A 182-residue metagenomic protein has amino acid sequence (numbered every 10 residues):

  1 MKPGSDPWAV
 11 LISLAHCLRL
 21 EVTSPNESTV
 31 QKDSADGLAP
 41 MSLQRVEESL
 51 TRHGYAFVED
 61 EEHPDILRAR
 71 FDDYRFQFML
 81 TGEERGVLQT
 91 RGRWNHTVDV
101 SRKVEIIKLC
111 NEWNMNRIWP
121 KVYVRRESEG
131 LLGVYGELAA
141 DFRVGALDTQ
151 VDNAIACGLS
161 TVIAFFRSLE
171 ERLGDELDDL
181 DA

Functional and structural regions predicted by a protein language model:
K2-T81: Charge-rich, low-complexity N-terminal segments
V58-H63, G82-E84, R125-L132: Short, ordered beta-strand-loop transition motifs
F71-I107: Long, continuous compositionally biased terminal/linker segments
G92-E137: Short, internal acidic amphipathic alpha-helical interface segments that mediate docking to partner proteins
F142-I155: A short acidic/glycine-rich loop-to-helix N-cap element
C157-A164: Glycine-rich, aromatic-bearing surface loops/beta-hairpins
E170-A182: Short, highly charged C-terminal tails/helix-capping segments
